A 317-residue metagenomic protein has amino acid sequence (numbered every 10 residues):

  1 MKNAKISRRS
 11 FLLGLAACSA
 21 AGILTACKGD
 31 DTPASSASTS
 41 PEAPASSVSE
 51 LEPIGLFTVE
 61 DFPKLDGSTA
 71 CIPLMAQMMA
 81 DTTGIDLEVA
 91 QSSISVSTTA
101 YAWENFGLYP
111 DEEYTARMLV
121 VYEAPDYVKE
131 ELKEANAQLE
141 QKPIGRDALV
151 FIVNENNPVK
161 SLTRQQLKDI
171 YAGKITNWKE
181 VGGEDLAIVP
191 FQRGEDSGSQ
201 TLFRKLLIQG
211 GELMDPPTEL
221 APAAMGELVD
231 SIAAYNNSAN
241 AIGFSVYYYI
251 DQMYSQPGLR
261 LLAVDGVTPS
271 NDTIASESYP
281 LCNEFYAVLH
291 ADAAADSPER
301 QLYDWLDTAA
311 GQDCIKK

Functional and structural regions predicted by a protein language model:
M1-I6, L12-I23: N-terminal secretory signal peptides
I6-R9, C18, A34-T39, A45-V48: Intrinsically disordered, low-complexity segments enriched in Ser/Pro/Gly/Ala and basic residues
R9-S10, G29: Hydrophobic alpha-helical segments, especially transmembrane helices and their immediate juxtamembrane helical caps
C27-S35: Bacterial lipoprotein signal-peptidase II cleavage site
A37, E42-K317: Exported/periplasmic ABC-transporter solute-binding proteins
